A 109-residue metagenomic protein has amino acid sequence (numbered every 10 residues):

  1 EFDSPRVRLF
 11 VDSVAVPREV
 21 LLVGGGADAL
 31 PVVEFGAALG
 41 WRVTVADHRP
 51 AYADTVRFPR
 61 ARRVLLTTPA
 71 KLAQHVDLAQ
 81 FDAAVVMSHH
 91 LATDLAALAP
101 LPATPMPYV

Functional and structural regions predicted by a protein language model:
E1-H48, Y52-L65, A79-A83: Segments forming oxygen-rich coordination pockets for charged ligands
A29, T68-P69, D94: Amphipathic coiled-coil/heptad-repeat helices and related helical stalk/stem segments that mediate oligomerization
A46-D47, A83, S88-D94, L98-V109: ADP-ribose/adenylate-binding Rossmann-like module
T55-R57, H75-D77, L95-A99: Short, well-ordered secondary-structure micro-motifs
P69-Q80: Short amphipathic alpha-helix with an adjacent loop that forms part of the alpha/beta core around
